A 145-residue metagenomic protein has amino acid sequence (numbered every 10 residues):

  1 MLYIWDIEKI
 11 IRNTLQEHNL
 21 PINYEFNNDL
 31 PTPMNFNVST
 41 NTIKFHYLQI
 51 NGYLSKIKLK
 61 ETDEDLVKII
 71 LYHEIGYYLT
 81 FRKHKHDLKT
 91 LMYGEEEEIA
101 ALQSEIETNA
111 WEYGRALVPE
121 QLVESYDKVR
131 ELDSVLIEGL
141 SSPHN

Functional and structural regions predicted by a protein language model:
M1-T42, Q121: A metal-dependent hydrolase signature that marks the N-terminal structural subdomain at the beginning of catalytic folds
Y3-D6, V67, I106: Soluble or luminal CAZymes and related metallo-dependent hydrolases
W5, H73, T108-E112: A structural signal for well-ordered alpha-helical segments within the folded catalytic domains of diverse enzymes
E25-D65, R82: Active-site scaffold of zinc-dependent metalloenzymes
T62-D65, E98-S104, E112-N145: Long, well-structured alpha-helical subdomains associated with metal-dependent extracellular/ecto-lumenal hydrolases
E64, K68-L91: Catalytic Zn2+-binding segment of zinc metalloproteases
F81-E112: Post-HEXXH active-site segment of zinc metalloproteases
